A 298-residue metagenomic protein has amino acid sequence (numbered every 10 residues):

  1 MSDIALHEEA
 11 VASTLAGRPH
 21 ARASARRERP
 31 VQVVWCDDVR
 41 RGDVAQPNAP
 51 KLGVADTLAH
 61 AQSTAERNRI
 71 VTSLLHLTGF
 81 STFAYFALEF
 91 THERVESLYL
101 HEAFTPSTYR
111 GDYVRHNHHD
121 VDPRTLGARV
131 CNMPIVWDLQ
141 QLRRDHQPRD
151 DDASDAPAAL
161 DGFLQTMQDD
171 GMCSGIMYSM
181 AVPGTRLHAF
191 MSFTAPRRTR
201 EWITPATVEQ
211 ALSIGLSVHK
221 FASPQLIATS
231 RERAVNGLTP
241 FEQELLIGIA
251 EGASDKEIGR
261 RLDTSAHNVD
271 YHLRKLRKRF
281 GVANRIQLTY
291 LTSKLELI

Functional and structural regions predicted by a protein language model:
I4-A10, V34-G42, G53-L58, T72-P183: Regulatory input/activation interfaces that engage signals or partners
M180-A195: Sensory-domain boundary capping and coupling elements
A195-V208: Regulatory loop-to-helix N-cap segments in sensory/regulatory domains that couple ligand/signal detection
Q210-L226: Signal-transmission/dimerization alpha-helices at domain junctions
P224-F241: Regulatory hinge/linker segments at domain boundaries that couple sensory/effector modules to output domains
F241-L245, D255: The N-cap/first-turn positions of alpha helices within or immediately adjacent to helix-turn-helix DNA-binding domains
S254-Q287: Recognition helix of helix-turn-helix DNA-binding domains
R285-E296: Short, basic, alpha-helical segments at the C-terminal edge of helix-turn-helix-like DNA-binding modules
